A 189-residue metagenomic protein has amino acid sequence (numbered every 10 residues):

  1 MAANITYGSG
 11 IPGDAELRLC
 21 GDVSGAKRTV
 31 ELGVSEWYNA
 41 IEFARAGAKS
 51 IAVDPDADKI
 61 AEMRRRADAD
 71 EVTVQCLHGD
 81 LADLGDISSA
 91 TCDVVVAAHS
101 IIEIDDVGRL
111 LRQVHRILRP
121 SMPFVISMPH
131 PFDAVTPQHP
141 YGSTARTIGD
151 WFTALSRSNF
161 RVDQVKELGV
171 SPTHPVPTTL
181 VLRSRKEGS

Functional and structural regions predicted by a protein language model:
M1-K27: Conserved alpha-helix/loop element of class I SAM-dependent methyltransferases that forms part of the SAM/SAH-binding
R28-D83: Class I SAM-dependent methyltransferase SAM/SAH-binding core
A82-V95: A short acidic, Gly/Pro-enriched loop at the edge of an enzyme's catalytic core that lines a small-molecule cofactor
D93-G108: A short SAM/SAH-binding and catalytic strip from SAM-dependent methyltransferases
G108-P123: A short glycine-rich, Lys/Arg-flanked "PGG" loop and its adjoining helix->strand segment in the class I
P123-A145: Conserved class I S-adenosyl-L-methionine
T144-V165: Short alpha-helix
S158-R161, H174-S189: Core SAM-dependent methyltransferase catalytic element
